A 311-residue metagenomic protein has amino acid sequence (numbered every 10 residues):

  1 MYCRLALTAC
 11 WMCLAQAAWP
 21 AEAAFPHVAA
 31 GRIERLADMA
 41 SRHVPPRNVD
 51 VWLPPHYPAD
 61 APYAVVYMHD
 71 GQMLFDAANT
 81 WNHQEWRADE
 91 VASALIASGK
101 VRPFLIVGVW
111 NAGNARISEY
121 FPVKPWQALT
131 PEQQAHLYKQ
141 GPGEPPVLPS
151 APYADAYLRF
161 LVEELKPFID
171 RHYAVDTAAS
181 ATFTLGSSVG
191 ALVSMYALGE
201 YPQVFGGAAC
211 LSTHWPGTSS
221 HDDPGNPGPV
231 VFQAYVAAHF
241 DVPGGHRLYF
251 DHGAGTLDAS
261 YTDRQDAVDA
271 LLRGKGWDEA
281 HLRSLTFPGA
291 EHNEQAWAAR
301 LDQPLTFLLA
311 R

Functional and structural regions predicted by a protein language model:
M1-Y2: N-terminal secretory signal peptides that target proteins for export/translocation
A6-Q16: Bacterial N-terminal signal peptides
A21-R311: Non-catalytic cap/lid and distal C-terminal segments of serine-dependent acyl enzymes
